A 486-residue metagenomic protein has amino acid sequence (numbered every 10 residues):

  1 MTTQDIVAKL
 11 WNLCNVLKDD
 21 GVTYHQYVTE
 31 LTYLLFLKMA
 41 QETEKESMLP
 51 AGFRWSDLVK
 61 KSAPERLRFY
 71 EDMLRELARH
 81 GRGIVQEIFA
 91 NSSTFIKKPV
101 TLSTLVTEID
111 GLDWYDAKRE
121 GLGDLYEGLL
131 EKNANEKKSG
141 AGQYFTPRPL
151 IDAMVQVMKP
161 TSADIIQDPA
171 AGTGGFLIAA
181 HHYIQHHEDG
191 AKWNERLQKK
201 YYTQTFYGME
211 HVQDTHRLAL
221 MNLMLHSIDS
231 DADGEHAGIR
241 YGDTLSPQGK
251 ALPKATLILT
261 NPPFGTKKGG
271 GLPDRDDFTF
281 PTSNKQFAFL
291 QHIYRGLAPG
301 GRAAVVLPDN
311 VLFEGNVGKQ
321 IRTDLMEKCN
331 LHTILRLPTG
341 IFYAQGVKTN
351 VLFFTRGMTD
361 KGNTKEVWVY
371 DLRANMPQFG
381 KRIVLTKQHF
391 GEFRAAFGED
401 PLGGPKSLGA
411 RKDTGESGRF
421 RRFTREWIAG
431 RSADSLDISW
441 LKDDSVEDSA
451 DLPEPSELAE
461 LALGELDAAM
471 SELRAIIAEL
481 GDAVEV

Functional and structural regions predicted by a protein language model:
M1-S162, S227, D231-T244, R336-T339 (+2 more regions): Non-catalytic, mostly N-terminal accessory regions of nucleic-acid modification and defense proteins
D19, E195-L197, I341: Residues embedded in well-ordered secondary-structure elements
Y33, G172, H182-Y183, N222 (+3 more regions): Short alpha-helical scaffold segments that flank and stabilize functional sites
L34, K45, F176, Q185-H187 (+3 more regions): Alpha-helix termini
G140-L257, G265-K267, L272-D276, P281-S283 (+3 more regions): Conserved S-adenosyl-L-methionine
T244-T256, F264-I428: Signature of N6-adenine DNA methyltransferases within the class I
T260: A short beta-strand submotif of the Rossmann-like class I SAM-dependent methyltransferase core that lines
